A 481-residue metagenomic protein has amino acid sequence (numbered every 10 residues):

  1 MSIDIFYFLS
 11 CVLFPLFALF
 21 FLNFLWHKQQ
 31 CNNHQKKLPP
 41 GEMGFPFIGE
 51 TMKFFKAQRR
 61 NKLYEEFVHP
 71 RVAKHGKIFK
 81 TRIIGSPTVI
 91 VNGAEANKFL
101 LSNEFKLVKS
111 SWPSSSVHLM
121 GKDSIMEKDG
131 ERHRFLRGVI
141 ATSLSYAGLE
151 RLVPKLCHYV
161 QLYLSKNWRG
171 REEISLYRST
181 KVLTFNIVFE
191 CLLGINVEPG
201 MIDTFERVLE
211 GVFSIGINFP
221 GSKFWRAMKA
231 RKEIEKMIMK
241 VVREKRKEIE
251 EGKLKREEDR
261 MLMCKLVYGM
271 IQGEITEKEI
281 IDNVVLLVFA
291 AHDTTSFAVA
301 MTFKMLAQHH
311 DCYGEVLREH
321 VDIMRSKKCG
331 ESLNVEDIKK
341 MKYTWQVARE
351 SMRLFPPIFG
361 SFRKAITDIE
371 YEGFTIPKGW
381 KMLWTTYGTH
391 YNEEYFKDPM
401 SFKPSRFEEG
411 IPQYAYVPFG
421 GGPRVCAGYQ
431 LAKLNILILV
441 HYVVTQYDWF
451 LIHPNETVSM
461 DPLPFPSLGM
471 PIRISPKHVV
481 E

Functional and structural regions predicted by a protein language model:
M1-A18, P39, V160, T204-V208 (+6 more regions): Cytochrome P450 proximal C-terminal region
S2-L19, R82-V89, A147-H158, N167-E190 (+7 more regions): Cytochrome P450
S2-M126, E131-F135, E150, P154-L162 (+3 more regions): N-terminal membrane-proximal hinge/A-helix region immediately C-terminal to the signal-anchor transmembrane segment
P15-N23, G85-K98, K122, V139 (+6 more regions): Hydrophobic mid-domain F-helix/FG-region of cytochrome P450s
M52, A141, S145-A147, F185 (+3 more regions): Conserved cytochrome P450 catalytic core segment spanning the I/J/K helices
F54-G76, K236, K240, G330-E372 (+3 more regions): Conserved cytochrome P450 K-helix E-x-x-R motif and the immediately C-terminal K′/meander segment
T184, T294-Y313, L317-E319, Y429-Q446: Cytochrome P450 catalytic-core helices
W384-G410: Conserved cytochrome P450 K-helix/beta-meander segment immediately N-terminal to the heme-binding cysteine loop
